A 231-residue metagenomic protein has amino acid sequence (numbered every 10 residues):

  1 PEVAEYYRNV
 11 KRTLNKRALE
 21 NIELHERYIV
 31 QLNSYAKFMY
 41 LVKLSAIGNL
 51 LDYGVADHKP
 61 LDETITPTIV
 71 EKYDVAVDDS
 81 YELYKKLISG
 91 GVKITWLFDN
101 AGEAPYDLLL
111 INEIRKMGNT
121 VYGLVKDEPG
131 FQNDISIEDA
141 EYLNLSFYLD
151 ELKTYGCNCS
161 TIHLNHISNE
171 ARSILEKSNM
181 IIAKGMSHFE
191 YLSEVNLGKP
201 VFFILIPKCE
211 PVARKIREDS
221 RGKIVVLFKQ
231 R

Functional and structural regions predicted by a protein language model:
P1-G91: Electropositive, gly/pro-rich neighborhoods at or near active sites that engage anionic ligands
Y73-D78, A101, I162-N165, N169: Conserved phosphate-coordination/catalytic loops
Y84, L108-N112, A171-R172: Short amphipathic alpha-helical segments and helix-helix/interface helices
V92-K93, N119-G123, P200: Residues at the starts of beta-strands that form the adenosine-phosphate
K93-T95, N179-M180: Structural motif
D99-L108, P129-F131, M186-E190: Gly/Ser/Thr-rich loops at beta-strand to alpha-helix junctions that form or flank small-molecule/cofactor-binding
A101-G123: Histidine-anchored nucleotide/phosphate-binding helix
V125-D127, S136-R231: C-terminal functional extensions of proteins
